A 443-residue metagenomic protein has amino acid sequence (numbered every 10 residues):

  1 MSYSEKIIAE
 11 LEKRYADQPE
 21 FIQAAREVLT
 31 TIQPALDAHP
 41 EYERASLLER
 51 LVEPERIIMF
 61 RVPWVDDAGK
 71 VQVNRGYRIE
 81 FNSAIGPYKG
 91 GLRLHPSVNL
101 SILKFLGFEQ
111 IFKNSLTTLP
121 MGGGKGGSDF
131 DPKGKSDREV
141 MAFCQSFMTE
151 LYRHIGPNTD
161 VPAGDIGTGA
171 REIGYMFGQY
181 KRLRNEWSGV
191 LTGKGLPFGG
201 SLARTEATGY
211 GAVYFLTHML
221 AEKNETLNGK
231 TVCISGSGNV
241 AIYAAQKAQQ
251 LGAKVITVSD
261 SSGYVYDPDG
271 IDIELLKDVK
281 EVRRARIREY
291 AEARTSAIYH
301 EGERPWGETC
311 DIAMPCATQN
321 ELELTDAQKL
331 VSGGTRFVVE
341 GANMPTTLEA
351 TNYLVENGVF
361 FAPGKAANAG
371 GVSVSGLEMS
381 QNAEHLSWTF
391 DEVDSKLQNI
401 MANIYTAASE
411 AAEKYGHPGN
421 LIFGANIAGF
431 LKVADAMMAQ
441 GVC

Functional and structural regions predicted by a protein language model:
M1-L202, K432-G441: N-terminal ligand-binding/catalytic initiation module
S2-A24, M219-L220, V331-C443: Adenosine-phosphate binding glycine-rich loop
I8-A9, R26, T30, L100 (+14 more regions): Predominant activation on well-ordered alpha-helical scaffold segments within soluble catalytic domains
G69, D165-I166, S201-T208, C233-S237 (+3 more regions): Active-site nucleophile and cofactor-binding loops and adjacent substrate-binding regions of central metabolic enzymes
T159-A163, E186-L191, I234, T257-D260 (+5 more regions): General beta-strand structural signal in soluble alpha/beta enzymes
T192-G195, G200-T309: Glycine-rich phosphate/diphosphate-binding loop of Rossmann-like nucleotide-binding domains
G263-F361, A366: Rossmann-like adenosine-cofactor binding region
